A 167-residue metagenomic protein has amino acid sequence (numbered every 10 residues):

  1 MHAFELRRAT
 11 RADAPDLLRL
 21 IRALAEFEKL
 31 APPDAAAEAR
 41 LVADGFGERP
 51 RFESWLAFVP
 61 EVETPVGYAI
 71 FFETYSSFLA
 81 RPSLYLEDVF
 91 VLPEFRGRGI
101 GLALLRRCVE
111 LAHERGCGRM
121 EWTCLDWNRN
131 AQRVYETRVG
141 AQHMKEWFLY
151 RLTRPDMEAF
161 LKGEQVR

Functional and structural regions predicted by a protein language model:
M1-P15, E158-R167: Conserved N-terminal entry element of GNAT/NAT acetyltransferase domains
A31-S54: Active-site rim helix/loop that mediates acceptor-substrate recognition in acyltransferases
F52-G67: Conserved beta-hairpin
F71-F78: A conserved beta-strand-loop-helix scaffold within acyl/acetyltransferase catalytic domains
V91, G97-E110, T137: Conserved acetyl-CoA-binding loop-helix of GNAT-fold acetyltransferases
L102, E114, D126-E146: Conserved active-site alpha-helix within GNAT-family acetyltransferase domains
H113-T123: Conserved GNAT acetyl-CoA-binding A-motif
E121-Q132, R151-R154: Conserved beta-strand-loop-alpha-helix junction that forms the acyl-donor binding cleft
